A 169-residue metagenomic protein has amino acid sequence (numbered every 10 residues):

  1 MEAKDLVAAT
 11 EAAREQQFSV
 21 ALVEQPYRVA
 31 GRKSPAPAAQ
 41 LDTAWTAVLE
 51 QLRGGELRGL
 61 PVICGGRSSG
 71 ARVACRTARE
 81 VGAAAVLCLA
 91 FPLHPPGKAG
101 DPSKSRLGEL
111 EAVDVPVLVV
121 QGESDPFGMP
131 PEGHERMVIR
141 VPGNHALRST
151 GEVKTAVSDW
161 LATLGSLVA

Functional and structural regions predicted by a protein language model:
M1-P61, V73, R106, R140 (+1 more regions): Serine-hydrolase catalytic machinery in alpha/beta-hydrolase-like enzymes
E2, Q121-G122, P126-P131, R148: Conserved alpha/beta-hydrolase "acid-adjacent" motif
A39, S149-T163: Post-His helix in hydrolase/transferase enzymes
G59, I63-C64, V86: Conserved alpha/beta-hydrolase fold motif
G66-A74: Gly/Ala-rich beta-loop-alpha elbow adjacent to hydrolase catalytic centers
V73-T77, G97: Hydrolases whose catalytic domains are alpha/beta-hydrolase-1, hotdog thioesterase, or metallo-beta-lactamase-like
G82-P95: A conserved short beta-strand
A112-D114, V119-Q121, R140: Short beta-strand/loop motif that positions the catalytic acidic residue of the alpha/beta-hydrolase fold
